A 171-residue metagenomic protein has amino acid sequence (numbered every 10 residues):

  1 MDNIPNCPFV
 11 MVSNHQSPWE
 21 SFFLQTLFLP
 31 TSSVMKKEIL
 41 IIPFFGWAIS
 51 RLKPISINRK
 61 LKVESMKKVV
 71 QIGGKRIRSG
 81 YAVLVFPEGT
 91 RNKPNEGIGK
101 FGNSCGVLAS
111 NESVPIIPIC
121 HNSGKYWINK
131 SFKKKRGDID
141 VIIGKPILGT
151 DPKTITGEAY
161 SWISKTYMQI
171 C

Functional and structural regions predicted by a protein language model:
I4-C7, K135: A short, glycine/Asx- and small/polar-enriched loop/turn that sits immediately N-terminal to a beta-strand
N6-K62: Catalytic core of membrane glycerolipid acyltransferases/transacylases, capturing the structured, soluble-facing
K67-C171: Non-catalytic C-terminal accessory region of glycerolipid acyltransferases and related lyso-lipid remodeling enzymes
